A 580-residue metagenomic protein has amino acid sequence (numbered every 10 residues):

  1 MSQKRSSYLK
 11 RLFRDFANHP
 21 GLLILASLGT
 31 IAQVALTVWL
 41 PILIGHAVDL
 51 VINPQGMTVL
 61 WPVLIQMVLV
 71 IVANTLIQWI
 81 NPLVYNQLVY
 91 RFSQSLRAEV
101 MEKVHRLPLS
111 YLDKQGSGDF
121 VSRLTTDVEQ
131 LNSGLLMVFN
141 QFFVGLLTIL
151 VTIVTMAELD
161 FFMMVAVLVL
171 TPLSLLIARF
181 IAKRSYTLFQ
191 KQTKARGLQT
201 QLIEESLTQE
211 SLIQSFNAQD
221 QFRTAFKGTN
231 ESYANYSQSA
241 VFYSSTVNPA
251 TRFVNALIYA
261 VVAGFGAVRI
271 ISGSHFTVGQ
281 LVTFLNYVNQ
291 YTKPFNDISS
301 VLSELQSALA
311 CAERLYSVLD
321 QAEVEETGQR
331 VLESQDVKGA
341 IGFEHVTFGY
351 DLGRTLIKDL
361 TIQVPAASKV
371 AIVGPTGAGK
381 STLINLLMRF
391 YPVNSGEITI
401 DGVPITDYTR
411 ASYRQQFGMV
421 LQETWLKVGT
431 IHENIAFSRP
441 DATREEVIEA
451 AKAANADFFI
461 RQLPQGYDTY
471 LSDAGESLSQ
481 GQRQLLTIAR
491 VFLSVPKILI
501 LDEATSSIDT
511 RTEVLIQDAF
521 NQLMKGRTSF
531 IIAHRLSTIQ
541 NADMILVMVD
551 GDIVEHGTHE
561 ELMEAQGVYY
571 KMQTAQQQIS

Functional and structural regions predicted by a protein language model:
M1-T37, I52, G56-V63, N81-Y85 (+10 more regions): Membrane-integrated ABC transporters
S2-Q3, Y90, A98-S122, T126-V128 (+6 more regions): Short intracellular "coupling" helices and adjacent cytoplasmic loop segments at the cytosolic face of multi-pass
A17, L28, A32, L36-L40 (+4 more regions): Hydrophobic alpha-helical transmembrane segments of ABC transporter permease domains
N18, L109-S110, T126-L135, F139 (+7 more regions): An intracellular "coupling" helix at the cytosolic face of ABC transporter transmembrane type-1 domains
L23-I77, E158-F162, S274, V278: Transmembrane helix-loop-helix hairpins at lipid-water interfaces of multipass membrane proteins, especially the type-1
G29, V70-V89, L136, N140-L147 (+5 more regions): Alpha-helical transmembrane segments of multi-pass membrane proteins
P54-P62, T155-V169, Y243-E313, V318-L319: Helix-loop-helix
T327-G328, S334-S580: ABC-type nucleotide-binding domain
